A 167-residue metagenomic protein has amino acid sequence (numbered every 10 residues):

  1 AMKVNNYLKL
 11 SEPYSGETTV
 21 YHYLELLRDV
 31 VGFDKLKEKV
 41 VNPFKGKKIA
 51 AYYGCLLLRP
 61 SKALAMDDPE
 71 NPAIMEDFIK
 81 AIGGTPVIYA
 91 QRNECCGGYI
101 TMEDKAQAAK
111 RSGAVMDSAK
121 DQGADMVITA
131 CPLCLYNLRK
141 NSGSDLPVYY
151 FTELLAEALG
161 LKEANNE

Functional and structural regions predicted by a protein language model:
A1-E167: Iron-sulfur cluster-binding electron-transfer modules in prokaryotic oxidoreductases
